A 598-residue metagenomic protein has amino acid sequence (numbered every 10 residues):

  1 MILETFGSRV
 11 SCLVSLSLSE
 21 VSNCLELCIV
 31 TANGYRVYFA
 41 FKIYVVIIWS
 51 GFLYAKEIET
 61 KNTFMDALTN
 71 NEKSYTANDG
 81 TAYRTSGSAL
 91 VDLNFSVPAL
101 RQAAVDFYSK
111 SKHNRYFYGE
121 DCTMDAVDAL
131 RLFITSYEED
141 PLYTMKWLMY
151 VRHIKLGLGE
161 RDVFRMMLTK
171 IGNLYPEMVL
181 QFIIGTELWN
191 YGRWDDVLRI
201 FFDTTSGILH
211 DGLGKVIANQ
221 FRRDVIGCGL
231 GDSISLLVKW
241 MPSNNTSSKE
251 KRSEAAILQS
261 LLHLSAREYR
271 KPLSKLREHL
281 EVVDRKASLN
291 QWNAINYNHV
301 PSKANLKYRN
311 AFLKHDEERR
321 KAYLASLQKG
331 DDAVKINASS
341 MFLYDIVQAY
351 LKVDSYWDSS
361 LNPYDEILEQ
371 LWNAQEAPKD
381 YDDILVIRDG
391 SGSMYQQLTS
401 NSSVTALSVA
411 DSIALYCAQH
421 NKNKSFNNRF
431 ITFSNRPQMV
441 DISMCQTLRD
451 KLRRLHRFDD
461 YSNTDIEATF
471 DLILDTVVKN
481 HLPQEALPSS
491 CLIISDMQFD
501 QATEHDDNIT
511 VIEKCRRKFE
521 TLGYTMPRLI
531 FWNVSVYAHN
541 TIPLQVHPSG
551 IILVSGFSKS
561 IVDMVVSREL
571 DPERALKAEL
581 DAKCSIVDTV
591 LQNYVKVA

Functional and structural regions predicted by a protein language model:
A55-V409, Q419-A598: Long lumenal/extracellular ectodomains of secretory and single-pass membrane proteins
